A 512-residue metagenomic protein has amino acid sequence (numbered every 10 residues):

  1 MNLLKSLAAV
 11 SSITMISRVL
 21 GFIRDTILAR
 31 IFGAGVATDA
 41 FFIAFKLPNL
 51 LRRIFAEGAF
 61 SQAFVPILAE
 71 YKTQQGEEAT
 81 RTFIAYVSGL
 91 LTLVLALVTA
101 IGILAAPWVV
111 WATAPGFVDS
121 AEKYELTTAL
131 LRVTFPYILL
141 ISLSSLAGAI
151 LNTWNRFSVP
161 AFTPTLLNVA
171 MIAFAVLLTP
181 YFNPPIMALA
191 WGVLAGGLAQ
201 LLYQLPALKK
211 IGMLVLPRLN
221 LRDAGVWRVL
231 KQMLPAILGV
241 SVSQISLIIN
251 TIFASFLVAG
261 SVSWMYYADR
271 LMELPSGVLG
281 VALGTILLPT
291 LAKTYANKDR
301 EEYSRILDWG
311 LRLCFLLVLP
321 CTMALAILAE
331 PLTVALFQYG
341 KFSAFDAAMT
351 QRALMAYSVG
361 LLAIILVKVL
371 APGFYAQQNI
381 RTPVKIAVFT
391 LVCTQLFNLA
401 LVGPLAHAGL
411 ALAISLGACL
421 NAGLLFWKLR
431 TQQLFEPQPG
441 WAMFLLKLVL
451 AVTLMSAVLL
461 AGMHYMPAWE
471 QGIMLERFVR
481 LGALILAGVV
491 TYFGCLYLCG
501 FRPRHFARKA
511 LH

Functional and structural regions predicted by a protein language model:
M1-H512: Membrane-embedded alpha-helical bundles of multi-pass transporters/translocases, especially carrier/permease families
